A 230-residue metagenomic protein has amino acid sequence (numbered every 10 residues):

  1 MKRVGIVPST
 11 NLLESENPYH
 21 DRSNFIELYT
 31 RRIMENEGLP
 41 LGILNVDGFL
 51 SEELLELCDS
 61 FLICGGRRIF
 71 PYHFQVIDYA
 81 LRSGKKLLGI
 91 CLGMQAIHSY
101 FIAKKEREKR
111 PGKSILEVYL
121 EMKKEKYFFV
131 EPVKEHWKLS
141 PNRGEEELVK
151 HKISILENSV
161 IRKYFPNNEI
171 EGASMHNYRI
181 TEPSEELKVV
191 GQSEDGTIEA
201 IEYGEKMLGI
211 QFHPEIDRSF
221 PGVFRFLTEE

Functional and structural regions predicted by a protein language model:
M1-A103, K109-V130, K134-K150, S154 (+5 more regions): N-terminal beta1-alpha1 cap of cysteine-dependent amidohydrolase-like domains
E157-G204: Catalytic beta-strand/loop cores that center a nucleophilic Ser/Cys/Thr and support acyl-enzyme chemistry
E199-E202, K206-F212, L227: Rossmann-like dinucleotide-binding domain for NAD(H)/NADP(H)
